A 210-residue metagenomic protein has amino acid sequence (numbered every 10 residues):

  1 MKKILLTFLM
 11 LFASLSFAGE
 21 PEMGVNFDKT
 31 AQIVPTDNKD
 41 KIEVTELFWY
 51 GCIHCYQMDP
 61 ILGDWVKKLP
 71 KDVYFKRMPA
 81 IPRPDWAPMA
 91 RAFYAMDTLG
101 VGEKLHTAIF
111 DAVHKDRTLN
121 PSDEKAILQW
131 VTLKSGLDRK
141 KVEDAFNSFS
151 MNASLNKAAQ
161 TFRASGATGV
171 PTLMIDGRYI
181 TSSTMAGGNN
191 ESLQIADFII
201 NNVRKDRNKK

Functional and structural regions predicted by a protein language model:
K2-P84, A159, R163-A164, N201-K210: Extracytoplasmic thiol/disulfide redox context detector
I4-L5, L133-K210: C-terminal cap of thioredoxin/glutaredoxin-like
S14, A112-K115, S148-N152: A short structural micro-motif
E20-T30, L119-K125, I195: Periplasmic c-type cytochrome electron-transfer domains
K39-K41, M89, G169-V170: A structure-centric signal for secondary-structure junctions around beta-strands
Y50, Q57-Q129, F198-D206: Structural alpha/beta surface segment adjacent to cysteine/selenocysteine redox centers across thiol/disulfide enzymes
C55, D85-W86, N120, L155 (+2 more regions): Alpha-helix N-cap/helix-start motif
